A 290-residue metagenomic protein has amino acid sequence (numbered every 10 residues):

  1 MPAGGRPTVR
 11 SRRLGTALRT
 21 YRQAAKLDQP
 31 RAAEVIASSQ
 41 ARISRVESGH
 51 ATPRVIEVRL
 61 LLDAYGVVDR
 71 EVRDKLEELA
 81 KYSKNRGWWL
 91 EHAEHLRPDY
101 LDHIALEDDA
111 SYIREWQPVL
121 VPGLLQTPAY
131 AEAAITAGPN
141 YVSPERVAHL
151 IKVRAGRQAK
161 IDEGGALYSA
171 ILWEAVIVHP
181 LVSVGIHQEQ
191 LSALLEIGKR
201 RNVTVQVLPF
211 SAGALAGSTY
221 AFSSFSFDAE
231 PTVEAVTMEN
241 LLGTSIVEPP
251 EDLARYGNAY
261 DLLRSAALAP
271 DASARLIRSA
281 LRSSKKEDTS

Functional and structural regions predicted by a protein language model:
M1-T16, A24, P30-E34, S48-H179 (+2 more regions): Interdomain hinge/linker segments and adjacent boundary elements that couple functional modules
R19: A positively charged, amphipathic N-terminal helix/segment that binds anionic biomolecules
L27, S38, V203: Short glycine/serine/threonine/alanine-rich loop segments
P30, Q40-A41: Key DNA-contact positions within bacterial/archaeal DNA-binding proteins
A37, V55-R59, A235-E239: Short acidic (Asp/Glu) and glycine-rich catalytic loops that position anionic groups and cofactors
R45: TRNA-binding/sensing appendages of the translation machinery
G164, I171, L181-S290: C-terminal regulatory/effector modules of DNA-binding transcriptional regulators
